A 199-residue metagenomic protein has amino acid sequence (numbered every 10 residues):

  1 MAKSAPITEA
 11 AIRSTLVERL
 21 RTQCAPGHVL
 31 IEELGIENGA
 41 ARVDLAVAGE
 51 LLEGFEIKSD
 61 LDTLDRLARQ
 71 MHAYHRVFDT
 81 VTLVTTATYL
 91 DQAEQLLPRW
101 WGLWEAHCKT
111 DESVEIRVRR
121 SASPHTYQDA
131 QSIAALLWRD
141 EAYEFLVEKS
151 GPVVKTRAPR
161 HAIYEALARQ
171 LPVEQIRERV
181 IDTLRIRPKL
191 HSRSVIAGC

Functional and structural regions predicted by a protein language model:
M1-I7, R193, C199: Interdomain/boundary linker segments immediately adjacent to catalytic/signaling cores
A2-E53: Active-site metal-binding core of divalent-cation-utilizing nuclease and nuclease-like domains
R21, G102-C199: Non-catalytic C-terminal interaction segments of nucleic acid-processing enzymes
E37-V43, V47-E53, E94-D111, E115: Conserved N-terminal glycine/acidic-rich loop preference
L51-L64: Short beta-strand-loop-alpha-helix junction that forms the active-site gateway of nucleic-acid-processing nucleases
D62-E105: Catalytic cores of nucleic-acid endonucleases
